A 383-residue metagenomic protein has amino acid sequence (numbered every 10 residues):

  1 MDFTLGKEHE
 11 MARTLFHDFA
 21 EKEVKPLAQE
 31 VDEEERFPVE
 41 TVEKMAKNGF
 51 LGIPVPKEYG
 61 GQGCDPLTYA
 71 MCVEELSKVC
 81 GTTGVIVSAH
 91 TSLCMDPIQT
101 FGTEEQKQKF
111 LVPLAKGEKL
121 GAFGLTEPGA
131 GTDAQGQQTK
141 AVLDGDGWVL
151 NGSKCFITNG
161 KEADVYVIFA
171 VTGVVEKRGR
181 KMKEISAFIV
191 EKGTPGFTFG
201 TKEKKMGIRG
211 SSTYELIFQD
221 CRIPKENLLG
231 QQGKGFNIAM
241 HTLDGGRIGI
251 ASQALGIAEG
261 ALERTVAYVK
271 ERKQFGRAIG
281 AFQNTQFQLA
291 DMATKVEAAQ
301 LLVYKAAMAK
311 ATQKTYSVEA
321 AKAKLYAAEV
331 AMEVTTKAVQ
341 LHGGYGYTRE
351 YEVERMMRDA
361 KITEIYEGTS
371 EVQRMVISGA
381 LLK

Functional and structural regions predicted by a protein language model:
M1-A89, F101-Q106, P113-E118, G131-A134 (+4 more regions): Alpha-helical interface subdomain recognition
G49, V73-S77, A170-V171, V190-P195 (+1 more regions): Short Ser/Thr-interspersed hydrophobic loop/turn segments at strand-loop and sheet-helix junctions that line or gate
S92-T100: Helix-loop "lid/cap" segments that line or gate small-molecule binding pockets
L114, G129-T132, F156-N159, R178-R180 (+1 more regions): Short Gly/Pro-enriched turn/cap motifs at secondary-structure boundaries
G117-L125, F169: A short, Trp-centered hydrophobic/proline-enriched beta-strand micro-motif
G136, G193-P224: Flexible, small-/acidic-enriched active-site or ligand-binding loops
Q138-K140: Short, surface-exposed charged micro-motifs
N151-F199: A short core secondary-structure module
